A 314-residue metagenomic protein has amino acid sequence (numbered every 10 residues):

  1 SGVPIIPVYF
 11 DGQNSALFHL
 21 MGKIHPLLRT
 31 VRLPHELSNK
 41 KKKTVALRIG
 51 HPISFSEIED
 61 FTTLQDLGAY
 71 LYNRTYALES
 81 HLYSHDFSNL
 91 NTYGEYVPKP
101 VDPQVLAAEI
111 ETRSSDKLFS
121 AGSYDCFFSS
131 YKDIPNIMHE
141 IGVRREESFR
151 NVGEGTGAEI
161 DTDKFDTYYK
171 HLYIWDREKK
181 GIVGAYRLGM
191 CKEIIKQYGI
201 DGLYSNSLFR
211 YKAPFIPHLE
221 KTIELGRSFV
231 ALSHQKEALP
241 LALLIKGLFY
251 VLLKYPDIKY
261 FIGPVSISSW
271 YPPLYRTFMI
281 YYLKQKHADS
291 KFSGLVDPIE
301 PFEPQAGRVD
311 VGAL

Functional and structural regions predicted by a protein language model:
S1-P98, G307-L314: Non-catalytic C-terminal accessory region of glycerolipid acyltransferases and related lyso-lipid remodeling enzymes
N14-F18, S56-I58, I182, K196 (+2 more regions): Short catalytic/ligand-binding loop motif for oxyanion handling, primarily in non-cytosolic enzymes, centered on
H51-I53, S130, R227-L232: Short, histidine-centered active-site or binding-site loop motifs used for metal coordination, general acid-base
T92-K132: Conserved N-terminal entry element of GNAT/NAT acetyltransferase domains
L118-D161, T167, H171, V183-G184: Short amphipathic alpha-helix that is part of the acyltransferase structural core
T156, E193-L314: Acyl-donor binding region in acyl/amide transferases
K180-A185, I223: Glycine-rich phosphate/pyrophosphate-binding loop shared by adenosine-nucleotide-utilizing enzymes
